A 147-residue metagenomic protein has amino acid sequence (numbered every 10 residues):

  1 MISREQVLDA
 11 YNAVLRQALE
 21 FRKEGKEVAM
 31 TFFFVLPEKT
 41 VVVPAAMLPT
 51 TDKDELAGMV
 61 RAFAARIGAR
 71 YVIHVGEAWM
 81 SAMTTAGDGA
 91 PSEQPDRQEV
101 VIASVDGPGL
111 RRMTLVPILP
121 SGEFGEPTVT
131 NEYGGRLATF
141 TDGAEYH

Functional and structural regions predicted by a protein language model:
M1-R61: N-terminal domain-onset segments
I2, V7, G58, F63-H147: Low-complexity intrinsically disordered segments
